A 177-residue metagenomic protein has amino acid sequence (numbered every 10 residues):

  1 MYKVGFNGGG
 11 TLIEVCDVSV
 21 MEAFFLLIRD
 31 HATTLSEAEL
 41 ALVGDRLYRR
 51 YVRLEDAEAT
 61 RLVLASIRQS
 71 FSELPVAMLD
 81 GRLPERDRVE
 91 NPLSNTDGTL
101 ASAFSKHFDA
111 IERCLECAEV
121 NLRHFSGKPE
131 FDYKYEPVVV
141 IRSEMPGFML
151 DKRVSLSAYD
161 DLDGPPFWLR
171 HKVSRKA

Functional and structural regions predicted by a protein language model:
M1-A177: Acidic (Asp/Glu-rich) sequence patches and key acidic residues that form negatively charged surfaces used
